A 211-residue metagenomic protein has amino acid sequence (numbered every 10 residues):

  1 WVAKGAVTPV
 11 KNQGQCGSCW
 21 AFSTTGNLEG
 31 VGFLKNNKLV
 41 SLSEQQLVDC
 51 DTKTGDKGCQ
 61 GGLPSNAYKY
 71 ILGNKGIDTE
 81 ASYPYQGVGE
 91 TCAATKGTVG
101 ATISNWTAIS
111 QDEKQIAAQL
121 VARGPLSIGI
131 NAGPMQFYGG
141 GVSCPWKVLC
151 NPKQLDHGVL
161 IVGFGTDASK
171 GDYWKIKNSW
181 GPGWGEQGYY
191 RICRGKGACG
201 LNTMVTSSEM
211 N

Functional and structural regions predicted by a protein language model:
W1-N211: Catalytic-core signature of thiol
